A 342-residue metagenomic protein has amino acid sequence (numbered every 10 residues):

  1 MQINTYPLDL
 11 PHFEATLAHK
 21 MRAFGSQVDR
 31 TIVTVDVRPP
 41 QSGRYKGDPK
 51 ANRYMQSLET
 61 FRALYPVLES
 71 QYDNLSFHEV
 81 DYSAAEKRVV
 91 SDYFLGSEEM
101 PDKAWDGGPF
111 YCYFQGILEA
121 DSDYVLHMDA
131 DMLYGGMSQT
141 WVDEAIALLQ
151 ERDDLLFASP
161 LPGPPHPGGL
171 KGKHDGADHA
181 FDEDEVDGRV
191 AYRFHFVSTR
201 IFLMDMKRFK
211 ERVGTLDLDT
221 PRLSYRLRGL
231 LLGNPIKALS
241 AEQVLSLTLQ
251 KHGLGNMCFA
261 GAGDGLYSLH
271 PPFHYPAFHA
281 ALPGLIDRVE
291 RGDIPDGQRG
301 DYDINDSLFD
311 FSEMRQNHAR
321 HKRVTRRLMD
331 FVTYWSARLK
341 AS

Functional and structural regions predicted by a protein language model:
M1-D9, T34-D36: A conserved hydrophobic helix/loop-capping motif in glycosyltransferases and polysaccharide synthases
D9-H12, T16, R212-S342: C-terminal catalytic/acceptor-binding lobe
L10-K20, P49-Y65, D106-F114, Q139-A147 (+2 more regions): Well-ordered, non-membrane alpha-helical segments in soluble/globular domains
T16-R30, K46-K50, V67-Q71: Short, acidic, metal-binding catalytic loop of nucleotide-sugar glycosyltransferases
V37-D121: Active-site-proximal specificity loops/subdomain of glycosyltransferases
W105, I117, G135-G229: Conserved catalytic core of nucleotide-sugar-dependent glycosyltransferases
V125: Short aromatic/hydrophobic "clamp" motif used to bind/position activated sugar donors
D129-L133: The conserved acidic donor/metal-binding loop of glycosyltransferases
